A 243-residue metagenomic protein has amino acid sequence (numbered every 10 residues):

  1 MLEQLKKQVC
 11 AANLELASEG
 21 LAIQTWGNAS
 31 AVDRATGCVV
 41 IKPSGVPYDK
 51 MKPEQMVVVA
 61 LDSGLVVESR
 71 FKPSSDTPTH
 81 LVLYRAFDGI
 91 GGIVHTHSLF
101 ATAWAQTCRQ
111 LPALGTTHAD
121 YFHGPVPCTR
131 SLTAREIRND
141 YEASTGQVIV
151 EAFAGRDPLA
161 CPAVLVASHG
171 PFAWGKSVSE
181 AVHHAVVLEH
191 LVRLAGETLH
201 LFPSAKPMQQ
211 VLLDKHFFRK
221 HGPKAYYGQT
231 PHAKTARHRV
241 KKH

Functional and structural regions predicted by a protein language model:
M1-H243: Glycine-rich flexible loops
